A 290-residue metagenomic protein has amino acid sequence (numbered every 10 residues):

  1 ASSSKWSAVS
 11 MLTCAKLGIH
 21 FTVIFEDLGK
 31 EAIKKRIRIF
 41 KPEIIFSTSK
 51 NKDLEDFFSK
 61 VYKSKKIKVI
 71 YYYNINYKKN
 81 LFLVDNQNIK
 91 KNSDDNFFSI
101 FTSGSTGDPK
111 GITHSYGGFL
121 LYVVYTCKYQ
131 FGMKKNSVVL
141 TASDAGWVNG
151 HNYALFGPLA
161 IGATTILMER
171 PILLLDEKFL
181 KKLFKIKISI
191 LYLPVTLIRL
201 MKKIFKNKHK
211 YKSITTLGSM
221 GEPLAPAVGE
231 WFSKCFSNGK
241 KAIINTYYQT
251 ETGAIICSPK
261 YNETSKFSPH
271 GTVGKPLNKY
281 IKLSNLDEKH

Functional and structural regions predicted by a protein language model:
A1-S2, I19-R38, S49-D53, S143-D144 (+1 more regions): ATP-dependent adenylate-forming carboxylate-activation enzymes
S2-T22, E26-K30, F40-I44, D108 (+3 more regions): A short helix-loop-beta submotif of the ANL/AMP-binding
V9-K79: Structural core segment of the AMP-binding/adenylate-forming
I75-N96, L120-Y122: Flexible, low-complexity linker/hinge segments
F97-L121: Conserved AMP-binding A3 loop
L120-V138, V148-S189, K203-F205, L277: Conserved AMP-binding/adenylation subdomain of ANL enzymes
A160-A163, I188-L193, K202-S268: Gly/Ser/Thr-rich phosphate-binding loop
K282-H290: Conserved beta-loop-beta connector loops within the AMP-binding
